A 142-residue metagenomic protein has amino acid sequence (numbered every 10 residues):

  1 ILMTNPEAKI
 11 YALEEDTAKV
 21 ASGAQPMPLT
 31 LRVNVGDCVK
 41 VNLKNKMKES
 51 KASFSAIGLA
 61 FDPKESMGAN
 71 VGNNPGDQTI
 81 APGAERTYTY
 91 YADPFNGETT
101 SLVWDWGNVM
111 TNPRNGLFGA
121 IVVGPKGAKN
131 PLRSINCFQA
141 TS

Functional and structural regions predicted by a protein language model:
I1-T79, E85: N-terminal, post-signal-peptide metal-ligating segments of extracellular/periplasmic oxidoreductases, dominated by
L2, K9-A12, T30-R32, K40 (+4 more regions): Ordered hydrophobic segments in well-structured contexts
K46-S53, L59-E65, A69-P131: Extracellular/periplasmic metallocenter environments
K126-S142: Low-complexity, Pro/Ser/Thr- and charge-rich linker/hinge segments at domain boundaries
